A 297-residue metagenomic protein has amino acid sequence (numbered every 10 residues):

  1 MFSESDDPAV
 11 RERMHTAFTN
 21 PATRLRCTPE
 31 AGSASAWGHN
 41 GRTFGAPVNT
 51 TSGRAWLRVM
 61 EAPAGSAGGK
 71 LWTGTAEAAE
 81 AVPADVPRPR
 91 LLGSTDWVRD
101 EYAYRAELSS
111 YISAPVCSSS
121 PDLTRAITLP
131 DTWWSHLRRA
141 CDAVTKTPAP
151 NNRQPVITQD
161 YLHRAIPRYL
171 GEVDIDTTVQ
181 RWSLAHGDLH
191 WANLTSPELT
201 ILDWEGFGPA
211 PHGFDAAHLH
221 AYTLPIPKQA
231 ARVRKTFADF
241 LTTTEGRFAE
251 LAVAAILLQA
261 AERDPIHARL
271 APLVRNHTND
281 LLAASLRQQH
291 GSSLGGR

Functional and structural regions predicted by a protein language model:
M1-W37: Short Lys/Arg-enriched alpha/beta "domain-start" segment
F2-S5, L258-R297: ATP/Mg2+ or Mg2+-diphosphate-binding catalytic cores that bind nucleotide phosphates or diphosphates via glycine-rich
R11-R24, G53-L108, T124-A143: A conserved alpha-helical element in kinase catalytic cores
T43-V48, G171-F214: Active-site acidic catalytic loop and adjacent metal/ATP-binding pocket of ATP-dependent phosphoryl transfer enzymes
A106-V116: Short pocket-lining segment of the protein kinase catalytic domain that shapes the ATP-binding cleft
P130-W133, A143-G187: An alpha-helical support segment within catalytic cores of ATP-dependent transferases
S196-D239: Active-site Asp-x-Gly
Q229-I266: C-terminal structured domain segments
